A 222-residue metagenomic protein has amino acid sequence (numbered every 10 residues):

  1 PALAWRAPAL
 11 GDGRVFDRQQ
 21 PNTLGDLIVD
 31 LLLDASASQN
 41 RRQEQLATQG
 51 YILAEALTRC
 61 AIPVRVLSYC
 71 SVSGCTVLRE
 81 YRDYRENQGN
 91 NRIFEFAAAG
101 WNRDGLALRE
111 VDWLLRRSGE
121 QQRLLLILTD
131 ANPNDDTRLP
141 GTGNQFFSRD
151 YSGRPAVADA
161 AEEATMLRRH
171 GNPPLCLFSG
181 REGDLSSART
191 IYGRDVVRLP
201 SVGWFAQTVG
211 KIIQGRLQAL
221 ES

Functional and structural regions predicted by a protein language model:
P1-S222: Acidic, glycine-rich A-domain
